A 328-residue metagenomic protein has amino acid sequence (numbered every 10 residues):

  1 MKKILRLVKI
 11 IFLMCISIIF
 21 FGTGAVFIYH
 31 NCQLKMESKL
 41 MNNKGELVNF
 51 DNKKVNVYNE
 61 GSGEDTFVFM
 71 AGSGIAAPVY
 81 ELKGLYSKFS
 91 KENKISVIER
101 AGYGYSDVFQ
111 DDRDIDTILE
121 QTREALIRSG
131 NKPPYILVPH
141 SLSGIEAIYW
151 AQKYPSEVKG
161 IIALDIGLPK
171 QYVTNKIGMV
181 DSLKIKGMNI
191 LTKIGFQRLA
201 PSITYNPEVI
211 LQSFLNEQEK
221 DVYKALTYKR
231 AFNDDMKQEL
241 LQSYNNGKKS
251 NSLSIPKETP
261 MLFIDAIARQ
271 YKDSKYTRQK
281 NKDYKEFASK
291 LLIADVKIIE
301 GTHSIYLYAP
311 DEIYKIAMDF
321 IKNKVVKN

Functional and structural regions predicted by a protein language model:
K2-F67, S90-N93, V325-N328: Alpha/beta-hydrolase fold catalytic core
N56-Y105: Conserved HGGG/HGGXW glycine-rich cap/lid loop of the alpha/beta-hydrolase fold
R100-V138: Active-site loop/oxyanion-hole signature of alpha/beta-hydrolase fold enzymes
Y135-I136, G160-I162: Residue in the alpha/beta-hydrolase core beta-strand immediately N-terminal to the catalytic nucleophile
P139-S143, A147: Gly/Ala-rich beta-loop-alpha elbow adjacent to hydrolase catalytic centers
I162-T192: Flexible "cap/lid" loop of the alpha/beta hydrolase fold
L215-K290: Conserved serine/cysteine hydrolase catalytic core
S289-N328: Catalytic active-site module of serine/aspartate enzymes centered on a nucleophile-bearing elbow/loop
